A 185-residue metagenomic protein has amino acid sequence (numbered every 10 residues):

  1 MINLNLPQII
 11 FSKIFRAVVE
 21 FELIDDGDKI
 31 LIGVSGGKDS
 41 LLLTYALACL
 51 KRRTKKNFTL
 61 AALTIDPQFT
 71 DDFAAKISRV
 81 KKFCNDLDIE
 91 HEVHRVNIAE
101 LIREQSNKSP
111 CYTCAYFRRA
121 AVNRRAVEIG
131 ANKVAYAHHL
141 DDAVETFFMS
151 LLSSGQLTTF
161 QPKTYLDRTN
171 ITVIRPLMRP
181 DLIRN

Functional and structural regions predicted by a protein language model:
I2-M149, S153-T159: ATP-dependent adenylation/nucleotidyltransferase module used to activate substrates
C84-L87, D181-N185: A broadly tuned preference for mixed-charge, low-complexity surface segments
T159-R184: Short, flexible loop segments at boundaries between secondary-structure elements
